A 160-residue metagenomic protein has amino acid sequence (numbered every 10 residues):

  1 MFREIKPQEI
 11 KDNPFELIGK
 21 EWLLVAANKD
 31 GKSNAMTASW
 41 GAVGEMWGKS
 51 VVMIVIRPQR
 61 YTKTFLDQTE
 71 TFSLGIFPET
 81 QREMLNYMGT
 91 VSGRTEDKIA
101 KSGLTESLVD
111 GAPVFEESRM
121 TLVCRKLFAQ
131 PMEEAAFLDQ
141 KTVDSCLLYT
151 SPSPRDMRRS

Functional and structural regions predicted by a protein language model:
M1-P78: N-terminal structural module
T37, V123-R125: Residues located in well-ordered beta-strands
V52, A136-S145: Short, surface-exposed loop/helix-turn segments at secondary-structure junctions that function as lids/hinges flanking
Q59-S107: Glycine-rich, pocket-lining loop/helix-strand segments that form or immediately flank
S107-S118, T142-L148: Exposed beta-sheet edge/beta-hairpin loop segments within beta-rich domains
R119-T121, F128-A129: Conserved, well-structured core segments that form or line functional sites
L127-A135: Short, conserved beta-turn/loop elements at beta-strand boundaries and strand-helix junctions
Y149-S160: Single conserved hydrophobic/aromatic residue that forms the stacking wall/gate of nucleotide- or nucleobase-binding
